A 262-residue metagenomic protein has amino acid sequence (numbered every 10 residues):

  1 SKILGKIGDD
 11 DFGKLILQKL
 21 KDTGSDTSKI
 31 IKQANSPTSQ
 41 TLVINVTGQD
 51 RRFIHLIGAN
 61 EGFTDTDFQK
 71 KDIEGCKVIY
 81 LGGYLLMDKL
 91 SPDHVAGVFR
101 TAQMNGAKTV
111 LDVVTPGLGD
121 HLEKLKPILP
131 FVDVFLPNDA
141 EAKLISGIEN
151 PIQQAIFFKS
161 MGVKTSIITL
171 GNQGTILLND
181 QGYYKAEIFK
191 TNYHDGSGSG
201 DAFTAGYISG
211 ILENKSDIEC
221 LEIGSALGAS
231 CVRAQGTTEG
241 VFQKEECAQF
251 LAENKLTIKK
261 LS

Functional and structural regions predicted by a protein language model:
S1-L81, A248-S262: Conserved N-terminal subdomain of the carbohydrate kinase-like
F53-I57, L81-K89, L111-T115: Flexible, glycine/proline-enriched loop segments at strand-loop-helix junctions that form or flank small-ligand binding
E61-Q69, D93-H94, G119-E123: Active-site glycine-rich loop that binds ribose-phosphate moieties when present
F68, L86, A142-K143, T175 (+1 more regions): A generic structural signal for short hydrophobic patches within well-formed alpha-helices
F68-Q69, L125, Q154, Y193: Acidic, amphipathic alpha-helical patches
L86-D93, I145-G147: Glycine/threonine-rich flexible loop motifs
A96-K108, T115-K185: Conserved phosphate/ATP/ADP-binding segment of small-molecule kinases
T101, P151-S262: Conserved phosphate-binding/catalytic region of the ribokinase-like
